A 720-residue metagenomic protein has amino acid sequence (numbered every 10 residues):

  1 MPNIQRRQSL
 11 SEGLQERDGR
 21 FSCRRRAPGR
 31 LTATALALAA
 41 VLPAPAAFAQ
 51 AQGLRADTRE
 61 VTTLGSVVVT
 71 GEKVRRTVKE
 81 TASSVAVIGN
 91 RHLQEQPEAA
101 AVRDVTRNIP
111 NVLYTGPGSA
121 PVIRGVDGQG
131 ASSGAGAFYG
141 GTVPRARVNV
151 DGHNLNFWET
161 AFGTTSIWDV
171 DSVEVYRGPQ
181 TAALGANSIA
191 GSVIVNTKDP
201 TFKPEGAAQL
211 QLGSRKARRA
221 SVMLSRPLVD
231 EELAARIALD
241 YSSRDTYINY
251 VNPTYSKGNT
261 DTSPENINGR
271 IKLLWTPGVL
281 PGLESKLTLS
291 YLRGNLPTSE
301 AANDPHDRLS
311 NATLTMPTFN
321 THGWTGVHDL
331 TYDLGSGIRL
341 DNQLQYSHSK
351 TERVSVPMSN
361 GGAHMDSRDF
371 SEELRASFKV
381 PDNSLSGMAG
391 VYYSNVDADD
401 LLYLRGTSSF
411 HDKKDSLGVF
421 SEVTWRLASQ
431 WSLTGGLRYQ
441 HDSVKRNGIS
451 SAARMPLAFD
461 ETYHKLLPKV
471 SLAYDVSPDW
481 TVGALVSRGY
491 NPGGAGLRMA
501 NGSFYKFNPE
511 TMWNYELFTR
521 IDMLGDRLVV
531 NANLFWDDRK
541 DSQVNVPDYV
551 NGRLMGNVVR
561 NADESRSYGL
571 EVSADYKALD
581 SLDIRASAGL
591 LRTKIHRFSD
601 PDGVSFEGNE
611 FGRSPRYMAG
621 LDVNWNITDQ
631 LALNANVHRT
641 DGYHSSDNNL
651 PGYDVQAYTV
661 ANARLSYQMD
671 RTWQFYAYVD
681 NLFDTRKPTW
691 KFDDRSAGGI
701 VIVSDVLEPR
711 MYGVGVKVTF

Functional and structural regions predicted by a protein language model:
M1-A99, R103-L113, F138, S225 (+8 more regions): N-terminal Sec signal peptide and the immediately downstream disordered periplasmic leader that contains the TonB box
P2-I4, R639-S645, S666-F720: C-terminal beta-signal and adjacent terminal beta-strands/loops of Gram-negative outer-membrane beta-barrel proteins
V61-K203, L517: Acidic, small-polar-rich N-terminal luminal/periplasmic segments of exported/outer-membrane proteins
E205-A207, L212-R244, I248-N249, P253-L296 (+9 more regions): Transmembrane beta-barrel wall of Gram-negative outer-membrane proteins
G258, T262-G387, V391-N395, V529-N531: Outer-membrane beta-barrel domain signature, strongest for Gram-negative TonB-dependent receptors and also present
L273-G278, T288-S290, Y392, D412-D538 (+3 more regions): Structural signature of Gram-negative outer-membrane beta-barrels, strongest in the C-terminal barrel of TonB-dependent
D329-D333, R339-S355, D475, T481-S487 (+5 more regions): Membrane-embedded beta-barrel scaffold of Gram-negative outer-membrane proteins
S429, L433, W536-D538, R560-N648 (+1 more regions): Gram-negative outer-membrane beta-barrel transporters
